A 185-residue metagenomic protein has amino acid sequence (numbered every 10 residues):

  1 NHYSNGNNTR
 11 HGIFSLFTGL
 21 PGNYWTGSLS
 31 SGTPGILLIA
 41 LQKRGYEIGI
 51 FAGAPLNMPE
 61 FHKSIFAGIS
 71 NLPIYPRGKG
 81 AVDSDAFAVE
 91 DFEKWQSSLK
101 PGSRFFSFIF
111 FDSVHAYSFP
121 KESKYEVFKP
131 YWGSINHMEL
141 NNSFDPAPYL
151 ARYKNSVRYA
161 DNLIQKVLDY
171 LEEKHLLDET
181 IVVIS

Functional and structural regions predicted by a protein language model:
N1-H137, F144: Active-site-proximal alpha/beta segments of enzymes that process anionic O-linked groups
S31, A86-V89, L150, K154-D161: Non-membrane alpha-helical structural segments and their capping/turn regions in soluble enzymes
V114, Y153-S185: Metal-dependent active-site segment of extracytoplasmic phospho-/sulfohydrolases and closely related
L140-K154: Short glycine/proline- and acidic residue-enriched helix-loop micro-motifs that form flexible lids or anion-recognition
